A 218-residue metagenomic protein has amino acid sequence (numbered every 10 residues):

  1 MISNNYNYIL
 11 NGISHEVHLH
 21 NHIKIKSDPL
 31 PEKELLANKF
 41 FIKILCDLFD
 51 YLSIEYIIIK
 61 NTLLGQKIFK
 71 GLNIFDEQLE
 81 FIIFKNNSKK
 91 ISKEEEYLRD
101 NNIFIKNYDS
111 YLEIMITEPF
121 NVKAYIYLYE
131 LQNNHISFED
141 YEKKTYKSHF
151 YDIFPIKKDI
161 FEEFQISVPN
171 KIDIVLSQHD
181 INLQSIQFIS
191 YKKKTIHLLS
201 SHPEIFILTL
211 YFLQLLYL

Functional and structural regions predicted by a protein language model:
M1-K60, L64-D76, K85-L218: The feature captures the alpha-helical scaffold/lid subdomain characteristic of nucleotidyltransferase
E80: Acidic Asp/Glu-based divalent-cation binding sites
